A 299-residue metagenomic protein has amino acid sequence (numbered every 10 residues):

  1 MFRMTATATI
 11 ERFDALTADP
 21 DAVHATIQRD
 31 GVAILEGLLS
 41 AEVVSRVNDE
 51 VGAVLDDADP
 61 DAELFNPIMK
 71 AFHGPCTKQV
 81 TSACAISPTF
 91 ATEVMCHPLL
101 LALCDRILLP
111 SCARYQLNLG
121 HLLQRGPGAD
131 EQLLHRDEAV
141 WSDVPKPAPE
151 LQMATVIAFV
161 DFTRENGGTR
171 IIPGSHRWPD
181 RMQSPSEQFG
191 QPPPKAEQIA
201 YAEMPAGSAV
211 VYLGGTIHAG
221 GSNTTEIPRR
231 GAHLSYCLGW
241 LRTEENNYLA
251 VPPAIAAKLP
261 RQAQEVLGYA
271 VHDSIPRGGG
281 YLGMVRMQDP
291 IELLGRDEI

Functional and structural regions predicted by a protein language model:
F2-R29, E36-L134, A139-W141: Non-heme Fe(II)-dependent double-stranded beta-helix
I27, M95, L117, G126 (+5 more regions): A generic fold-level signal
G31-V32, G207: Catalytic palm active-site di-aspartate
I86, N118-L119, L151-M153, E165-G167 (+1 more regions): Residues that flank catalytic or metal-binding motifs in active/ligand-binding sites
M95-C96, I172, Y212, Y236: A conserved hydrophobic position in a structured secondary element of the catalytic/binding core that shapes
L103, A129-Y201, L241-V251: Catalytic core of non-heme Fe(II) oxygenases with the double-stranded beta-helix
L119-L122, T155-I157, A232-Y236: A structural signal for short, well-ordered beta-strand segments
W178-V211, G215-T216, G221-I299: Conserved double-stranded beta-helix
